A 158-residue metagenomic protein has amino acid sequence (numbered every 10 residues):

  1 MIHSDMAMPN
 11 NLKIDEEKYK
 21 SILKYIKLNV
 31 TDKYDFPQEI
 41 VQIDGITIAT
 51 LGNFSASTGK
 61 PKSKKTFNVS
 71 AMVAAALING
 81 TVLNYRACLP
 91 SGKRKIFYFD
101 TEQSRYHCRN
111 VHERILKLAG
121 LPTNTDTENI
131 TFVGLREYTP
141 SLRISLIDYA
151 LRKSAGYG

Functional and structural regions predicted by a protein language model:
M1-K13: Interdomain "pre-motor" coupling segment immediately N-terminal to P-loop NTPase/helicase cores
N11-I115: The Walker A/P-loop phosphate-binding site
P90-G158: Conserved inter-motif catalytic segment of the P-loop NTP-binding fold
